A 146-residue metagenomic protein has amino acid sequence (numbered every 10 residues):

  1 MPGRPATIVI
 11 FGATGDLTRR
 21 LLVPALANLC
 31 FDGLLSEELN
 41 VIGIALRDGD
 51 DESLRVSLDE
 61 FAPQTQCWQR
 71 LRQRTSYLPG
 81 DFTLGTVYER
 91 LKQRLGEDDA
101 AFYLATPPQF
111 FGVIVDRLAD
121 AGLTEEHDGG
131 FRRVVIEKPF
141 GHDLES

Functional and structural regions predicted by a protein language model:
P2-I8, D98, G129-F131: Gly/Ser/Thr-rich phosphate-binding loops and adjoining beta-strand/alpha-helix segments that form adenosine-phosphate
I8-I10, N40-R47, R74-G80, F102-A105 (+1 more regions): Extended hydrophobic secondary-structure segments that form protein cores and membrane-embedded regions
F11-T14, R19: N-terminal Rossmann NAD(P)H-binding glycine-rich loop of SDR-like oxidoreductase domains
R19-L34: Histidine-anchored nucleotide/phosphate-binding helix
F31-S76: Glycine-rich phosphate-binding loop and adjoining beta1-alpha1-beta2 segment of Rossmann-like nucleotide-binding folds
A62-D99, L104, A119-L123: A structured beta-alpha segment of the ubiquitous adenosine-cofactor-binding alpha/beta core
A101, D116-S146: Beta-strand-loop-alpha-helix segment that lines the small-molecule cofactor/substrate pocket of alpha/beta enzymes
F111-G112: Short, well-ordered alpha-helical microsegments
